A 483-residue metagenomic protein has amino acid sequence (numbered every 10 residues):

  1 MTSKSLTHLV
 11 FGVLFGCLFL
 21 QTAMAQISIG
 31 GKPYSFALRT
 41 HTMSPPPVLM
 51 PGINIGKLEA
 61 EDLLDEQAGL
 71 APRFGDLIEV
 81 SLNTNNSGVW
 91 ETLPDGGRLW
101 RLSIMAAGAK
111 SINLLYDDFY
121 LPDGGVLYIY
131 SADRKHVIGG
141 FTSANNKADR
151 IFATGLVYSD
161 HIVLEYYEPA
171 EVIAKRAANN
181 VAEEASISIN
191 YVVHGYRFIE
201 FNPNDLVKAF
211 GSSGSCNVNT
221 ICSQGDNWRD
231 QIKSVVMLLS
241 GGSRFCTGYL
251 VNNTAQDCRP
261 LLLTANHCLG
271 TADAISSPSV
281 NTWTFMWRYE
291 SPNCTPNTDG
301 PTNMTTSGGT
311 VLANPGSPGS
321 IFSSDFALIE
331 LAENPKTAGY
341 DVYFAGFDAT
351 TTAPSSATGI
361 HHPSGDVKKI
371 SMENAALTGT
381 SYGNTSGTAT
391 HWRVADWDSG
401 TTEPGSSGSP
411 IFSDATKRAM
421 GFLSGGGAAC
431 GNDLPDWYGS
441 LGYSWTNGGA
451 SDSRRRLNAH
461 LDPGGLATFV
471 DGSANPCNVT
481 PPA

Functional and structural regions predicted by a protein language model:
F19-A25: Sec/Tat signal peptide C-region and signal peptidase I cleavage site
I27-G96, W100-M105, R197, F201 (+2 more regions): A short aromatic-anchored loop/beta-hairpin motif
E91-D95, W100-K110, F119, T154-L156 (+2 more regions): Extracellular and analogous surface-interaction loops
S103-I104, D133-H161, Y167-I173: Beta-sandwich interaction modules
Y120-H136: Short, surface-exposed beta-strand/strand-loop-strand elements in extracellular ectodomains
V157-A395, P404: Serine endopeptidase catalytic core focused on the charge-relay Asp
Y249-P260, G400-L423: Catalytic nucleophile loop of clan PA
L261-L262, I275-S277, P292-T306, G319 (+1 more regions): C-terminal subregion of chymotrypsin/trypsin-like serine protease catalytic domains
